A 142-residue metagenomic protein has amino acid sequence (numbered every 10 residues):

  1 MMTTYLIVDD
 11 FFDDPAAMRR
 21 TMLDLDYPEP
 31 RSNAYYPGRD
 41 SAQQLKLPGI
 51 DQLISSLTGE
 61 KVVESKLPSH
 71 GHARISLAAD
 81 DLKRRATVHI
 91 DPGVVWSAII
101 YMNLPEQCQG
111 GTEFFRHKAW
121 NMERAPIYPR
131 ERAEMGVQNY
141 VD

Functional and structural regions predicted by a protein language model:
M1-D142: Fe(II)/2-oxoglutarate oxygenase catalytic core
